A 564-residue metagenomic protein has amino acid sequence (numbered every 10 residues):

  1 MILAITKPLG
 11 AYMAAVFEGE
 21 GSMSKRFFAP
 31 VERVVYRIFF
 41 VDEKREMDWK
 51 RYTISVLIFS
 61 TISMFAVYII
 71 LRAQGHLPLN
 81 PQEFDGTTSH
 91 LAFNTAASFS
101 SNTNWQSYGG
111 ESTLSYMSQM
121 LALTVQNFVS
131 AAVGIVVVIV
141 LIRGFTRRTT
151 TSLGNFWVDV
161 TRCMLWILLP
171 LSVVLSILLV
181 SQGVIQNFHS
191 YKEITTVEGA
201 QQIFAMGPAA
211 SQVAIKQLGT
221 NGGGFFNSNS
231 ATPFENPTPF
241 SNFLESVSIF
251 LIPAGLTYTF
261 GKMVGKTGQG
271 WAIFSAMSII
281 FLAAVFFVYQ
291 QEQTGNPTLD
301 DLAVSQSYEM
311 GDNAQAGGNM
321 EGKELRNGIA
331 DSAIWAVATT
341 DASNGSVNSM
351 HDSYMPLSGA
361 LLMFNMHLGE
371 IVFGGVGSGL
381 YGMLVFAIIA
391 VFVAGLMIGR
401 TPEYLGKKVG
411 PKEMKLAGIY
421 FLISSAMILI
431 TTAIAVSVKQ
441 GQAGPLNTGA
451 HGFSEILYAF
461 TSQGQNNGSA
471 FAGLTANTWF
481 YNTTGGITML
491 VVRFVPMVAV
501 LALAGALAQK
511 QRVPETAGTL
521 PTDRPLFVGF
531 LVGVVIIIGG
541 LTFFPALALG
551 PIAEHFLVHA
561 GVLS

Functional and structural regions predicted by a protein language model:
M1-S564: Membrane-proximal intracellular helices of multi-pass ion channels
